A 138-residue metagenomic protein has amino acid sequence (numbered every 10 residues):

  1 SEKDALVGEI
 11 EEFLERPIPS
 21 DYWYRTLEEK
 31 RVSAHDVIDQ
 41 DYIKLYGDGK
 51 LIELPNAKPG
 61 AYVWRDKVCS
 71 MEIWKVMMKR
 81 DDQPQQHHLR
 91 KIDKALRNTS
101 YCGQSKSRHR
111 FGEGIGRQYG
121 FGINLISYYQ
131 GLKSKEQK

Functional and structural regions predicted by a protein language model:
S1-K138: DNA transaction DNA-binding modules
